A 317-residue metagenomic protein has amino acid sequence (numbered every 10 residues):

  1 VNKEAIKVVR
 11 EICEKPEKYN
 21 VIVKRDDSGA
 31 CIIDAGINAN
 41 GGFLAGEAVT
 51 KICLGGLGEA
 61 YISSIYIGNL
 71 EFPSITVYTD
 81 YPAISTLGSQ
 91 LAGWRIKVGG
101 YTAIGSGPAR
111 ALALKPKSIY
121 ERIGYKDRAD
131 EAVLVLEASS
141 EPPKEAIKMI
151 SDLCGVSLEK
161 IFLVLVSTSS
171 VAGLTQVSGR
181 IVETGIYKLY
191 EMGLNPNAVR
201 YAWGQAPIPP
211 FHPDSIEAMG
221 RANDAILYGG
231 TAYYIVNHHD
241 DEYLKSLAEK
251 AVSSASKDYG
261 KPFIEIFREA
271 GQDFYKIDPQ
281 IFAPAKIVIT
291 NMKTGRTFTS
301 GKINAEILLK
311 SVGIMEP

Functional and structural regions predicted by a protein language model:
V1-G155, E159-E183, Y187-P317: Anaerobic metallocofactor- and corrinoid-dependent redox/one-carbon enzyme cores, especially those from methanogenesis
